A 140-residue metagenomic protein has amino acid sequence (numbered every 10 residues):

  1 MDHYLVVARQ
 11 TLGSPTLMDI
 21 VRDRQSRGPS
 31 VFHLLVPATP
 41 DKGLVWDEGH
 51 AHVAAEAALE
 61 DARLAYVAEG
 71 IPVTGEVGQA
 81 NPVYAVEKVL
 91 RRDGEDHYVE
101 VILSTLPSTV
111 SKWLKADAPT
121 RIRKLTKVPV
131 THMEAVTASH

Functional and structural regions predicted by a protein language model:
M1-D47, V128, H132-A135: Small/aliphatic-rich secondary-structure junction motif
D2-R9, D61-A80: Acidic/glycine-enriched edge-of-secondary-structure segments
V31-F32, H52-A54, A68: Positively charged, small/polar-rich N-terminal and surface patches that mediate targeting and assembly and bind
W46-E56: Glycine- and acidic-residue-enriched helix-capping/strand-helix junction motifs
G70-V99: Structural beta-alpha unit
V83-A85, K124, E134-A135: N-terminal targeting/anchoring "stem" of glycan-biosynthesis enzymes
S104-T120: Glycine-rich, Arg-bearing micro-motifs that act as flexible, cationic patches
